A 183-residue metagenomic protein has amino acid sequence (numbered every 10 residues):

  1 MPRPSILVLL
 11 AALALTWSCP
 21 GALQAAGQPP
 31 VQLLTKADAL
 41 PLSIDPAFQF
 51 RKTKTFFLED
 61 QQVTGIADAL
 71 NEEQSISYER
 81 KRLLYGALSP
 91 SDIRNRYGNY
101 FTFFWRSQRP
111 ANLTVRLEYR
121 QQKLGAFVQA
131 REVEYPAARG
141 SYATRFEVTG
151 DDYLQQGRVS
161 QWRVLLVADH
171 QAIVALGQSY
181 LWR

Functional and structural regions predicted by a protein language model:
V8-S18: Bacterial N-terminal signal peptides
Q28-Q74, Q108-A111: A eukaryote-biased signal for short, well-structured alpha-helical docking elements
A69-S107, A143-V148: Contiguous beta-strand segments within globular domains
S91-Q129: Mature extracytoplasmic domains of secretory-pathway proteins
E134-Y142: Short proline/glycine- and polar residue-rich coil/turn motifs
F146-G157: Short, hydrophobic beta-strand segments
R158-A172: Internal, hydrophobic beta-strand segments that form the core of beta-sheet-rich folds
A172-R183: Short beta-strand elements
